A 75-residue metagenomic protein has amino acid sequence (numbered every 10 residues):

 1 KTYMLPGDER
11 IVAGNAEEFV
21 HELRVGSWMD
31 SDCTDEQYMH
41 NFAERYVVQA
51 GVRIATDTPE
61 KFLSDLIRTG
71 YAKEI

Functional and structural regions predicted by a protein language model:
K1-M29: N-terminal acidic leader/helix
V20-D57: Acidic, aromatic-enriched beta-alpha/helix-loop junctions
G51-I75: Short, compact, well-ordered microdomains
